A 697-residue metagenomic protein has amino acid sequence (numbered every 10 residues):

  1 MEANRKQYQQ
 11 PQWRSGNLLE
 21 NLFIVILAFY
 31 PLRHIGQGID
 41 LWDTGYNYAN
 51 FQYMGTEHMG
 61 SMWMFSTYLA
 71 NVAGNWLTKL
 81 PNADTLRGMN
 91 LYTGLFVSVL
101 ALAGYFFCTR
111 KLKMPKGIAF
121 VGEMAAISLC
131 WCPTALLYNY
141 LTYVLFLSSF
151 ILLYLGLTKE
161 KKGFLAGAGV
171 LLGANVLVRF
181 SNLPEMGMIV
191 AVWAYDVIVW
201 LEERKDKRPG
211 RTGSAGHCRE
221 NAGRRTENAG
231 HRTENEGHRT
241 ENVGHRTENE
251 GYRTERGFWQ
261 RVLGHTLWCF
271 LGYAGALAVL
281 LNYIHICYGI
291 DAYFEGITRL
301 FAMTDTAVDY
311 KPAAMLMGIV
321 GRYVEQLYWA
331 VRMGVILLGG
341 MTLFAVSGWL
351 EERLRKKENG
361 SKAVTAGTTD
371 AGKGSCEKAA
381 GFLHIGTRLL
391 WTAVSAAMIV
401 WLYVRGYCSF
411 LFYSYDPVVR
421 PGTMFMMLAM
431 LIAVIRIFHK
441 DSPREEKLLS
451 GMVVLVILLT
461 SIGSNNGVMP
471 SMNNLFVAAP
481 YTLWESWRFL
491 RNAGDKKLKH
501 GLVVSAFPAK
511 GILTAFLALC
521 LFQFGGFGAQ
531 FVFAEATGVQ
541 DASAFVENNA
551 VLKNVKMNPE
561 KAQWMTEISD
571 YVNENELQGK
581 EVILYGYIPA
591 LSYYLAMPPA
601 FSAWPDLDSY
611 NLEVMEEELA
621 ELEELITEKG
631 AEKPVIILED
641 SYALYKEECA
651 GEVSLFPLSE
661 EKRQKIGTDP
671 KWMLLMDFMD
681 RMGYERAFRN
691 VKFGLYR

Functional and structural regions predicted by a protein language model:
R33-F51, M59-L77, A83-D84, C287-I290 (+1 more regions): Extracytoplasmic catalytic/substrate-binding loops of multi-pass membrane glycan-assembly enzymes
L91-K113: Transmembrane-helix motifs of polytopic, lipid-linked glycan transferases
R110-L112, S149-L165, N175, V199-K207 (+3 more regions): Membrane-interface transmembrane helices that cradle and orient dolichyl/undecaprenyl
C130, L152, F164-A191, V453-G463: Membrane-interface alpha helices of multi-pass inner-membrane proteins
T134-Y143: Short acidic/glycine- and proline-prone juxtamembrane loop motifs at membrane-interface regions of multi-pass membrane
L152, E185-E227, R232-A274, L343-R355 (+3 more regions): Perimembrane helix-loop-helix junctions
L152-A174, F258-L263, L267-W268, E446-V454: Short hydrophobic alpha-helices at membrane interfaces in multi-pass membrane enzymes
F522-S609, K633-E647, Y696: Short periplasmic/luminal acceptor-recognition loop of GT-C membrane glycosyltransferases, typified by
